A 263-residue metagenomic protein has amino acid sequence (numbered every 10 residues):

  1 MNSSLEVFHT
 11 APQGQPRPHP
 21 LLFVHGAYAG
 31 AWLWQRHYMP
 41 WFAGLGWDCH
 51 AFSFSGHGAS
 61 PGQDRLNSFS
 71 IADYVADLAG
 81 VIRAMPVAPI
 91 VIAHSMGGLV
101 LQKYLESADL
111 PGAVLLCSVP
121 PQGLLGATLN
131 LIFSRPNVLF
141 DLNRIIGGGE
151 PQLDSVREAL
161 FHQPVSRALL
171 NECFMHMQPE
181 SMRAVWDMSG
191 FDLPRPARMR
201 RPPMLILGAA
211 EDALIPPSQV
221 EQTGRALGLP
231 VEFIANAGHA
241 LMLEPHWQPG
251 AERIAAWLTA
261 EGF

Functional and structural regions predicted by a protein language model:
G26-G30, S95, A210: Active-site glycine-rich loops that stabilize anionic/oxyanionic intermediates across multiple enzyme folds
A27-M39: The serine-hydrolase catalytic nucleophile loop
W41-Q63: Conserved alpha/beta-hydrolase
D73-P89: Conserved acidic catalytic loop of the alpha/beta-hydrolase fold
D109-R144, A184-S189: Flexible "cap/lid" loop of the alpha/beta hydrolase fold
R200, I206-G208, D212: Short beta-strand/loop motif that positions the catalytic acidic residue of the alpha/beta-hydrolase fold
A213-Q222: Conserved alpha/beta-hydrolase "acid-adjacent" motif
E232-F263: Catalytic active-site module of serine/aspartate enzymes centered on a nucleophile-bearing elbow/loop
